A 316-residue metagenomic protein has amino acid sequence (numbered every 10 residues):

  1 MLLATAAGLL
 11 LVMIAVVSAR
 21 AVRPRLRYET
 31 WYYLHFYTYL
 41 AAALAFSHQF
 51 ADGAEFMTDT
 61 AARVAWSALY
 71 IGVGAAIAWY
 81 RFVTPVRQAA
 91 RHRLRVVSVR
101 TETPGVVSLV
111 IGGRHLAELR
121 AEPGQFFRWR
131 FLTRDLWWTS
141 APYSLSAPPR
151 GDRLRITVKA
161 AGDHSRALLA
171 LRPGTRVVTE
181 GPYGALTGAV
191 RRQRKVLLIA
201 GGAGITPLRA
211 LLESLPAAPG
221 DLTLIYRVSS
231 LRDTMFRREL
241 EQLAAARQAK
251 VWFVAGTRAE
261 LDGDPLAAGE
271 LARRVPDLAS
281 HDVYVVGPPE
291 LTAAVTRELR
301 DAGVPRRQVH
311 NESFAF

Functional and structural regions predicted by a protein language model:
M1-F82, R155, A160-F316: FNR/FR-type flavoprotein reductase catalytic core
Q88-V178, T187, D221-T223, R227-L231 (+2 more regions): Ferredoxin-reductase
